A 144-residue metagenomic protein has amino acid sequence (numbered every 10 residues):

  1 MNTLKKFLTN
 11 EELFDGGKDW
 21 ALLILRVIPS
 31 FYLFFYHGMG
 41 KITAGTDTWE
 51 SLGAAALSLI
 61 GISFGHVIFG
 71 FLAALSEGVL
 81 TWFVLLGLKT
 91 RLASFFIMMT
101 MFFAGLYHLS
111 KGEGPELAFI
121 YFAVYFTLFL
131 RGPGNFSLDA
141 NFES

Functional and structural regions predicted by a protein language model:
M1-D47, S63-L75, V79-S144: Extended, low-polarity transmembrane helix blocks
W49-G65: Perimembrane loop-to-helix junctions flanking transmembrane segments
